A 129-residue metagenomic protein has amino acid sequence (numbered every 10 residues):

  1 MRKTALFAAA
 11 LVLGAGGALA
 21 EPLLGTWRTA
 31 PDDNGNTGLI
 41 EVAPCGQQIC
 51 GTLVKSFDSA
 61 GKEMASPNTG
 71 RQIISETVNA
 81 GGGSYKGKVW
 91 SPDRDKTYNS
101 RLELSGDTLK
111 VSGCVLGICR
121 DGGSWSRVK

Functional and structural regions predicted by a protein language model:
T4, E76-A80, R101, C119-G122: Surface-exposed loop/turn and secondary-structure junction residues enriched for glycine/proline
T4-G14: Sec-dependent N-terminal signal peptides
G16-A20: Sec/Tat signal peptide C-region and signal peptidase I cleavage site
L23-N99, S126: Central antiparallel beta-sheet cores of small beta-barrel/beta-sandwich binding domains
N99-L104, T108-G122: Short, exposed beta-strand-loop hairpins at the edges of beta-sheets in extracellular/periplasmic proteins
G122-V128: Short, low-complexity, Pro/Ser/Thr/Gly-rich segments in the mature regions of secreted, periplasmic
